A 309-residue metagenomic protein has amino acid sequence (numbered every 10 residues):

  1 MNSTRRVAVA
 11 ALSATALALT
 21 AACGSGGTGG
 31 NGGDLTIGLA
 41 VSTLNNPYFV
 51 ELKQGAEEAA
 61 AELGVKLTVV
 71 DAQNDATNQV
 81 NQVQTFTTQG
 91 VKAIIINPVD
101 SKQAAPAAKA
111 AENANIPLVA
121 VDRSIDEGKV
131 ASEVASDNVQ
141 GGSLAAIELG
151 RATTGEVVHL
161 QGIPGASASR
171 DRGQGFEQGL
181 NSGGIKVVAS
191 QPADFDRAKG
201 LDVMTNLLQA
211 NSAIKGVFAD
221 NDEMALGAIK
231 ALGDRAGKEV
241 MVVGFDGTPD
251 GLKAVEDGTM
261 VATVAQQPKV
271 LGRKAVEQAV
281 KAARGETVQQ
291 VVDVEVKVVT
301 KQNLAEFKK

Functional and structural regions predicted by a protein language model:
N2-S13, L17, C23-K309: A residue-level marker of the well-folded mature domains of exported/periplasmic proteins
